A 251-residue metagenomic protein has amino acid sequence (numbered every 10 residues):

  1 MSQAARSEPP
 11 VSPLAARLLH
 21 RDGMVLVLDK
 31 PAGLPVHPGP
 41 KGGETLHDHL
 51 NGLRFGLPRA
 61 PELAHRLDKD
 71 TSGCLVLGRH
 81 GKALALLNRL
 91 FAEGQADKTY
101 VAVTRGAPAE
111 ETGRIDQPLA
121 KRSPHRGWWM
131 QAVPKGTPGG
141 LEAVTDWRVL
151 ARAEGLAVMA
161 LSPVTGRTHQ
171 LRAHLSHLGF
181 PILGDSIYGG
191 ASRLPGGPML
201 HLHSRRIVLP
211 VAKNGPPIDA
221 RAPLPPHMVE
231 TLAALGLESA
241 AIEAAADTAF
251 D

Functional and structural regions predicted by a protein language model:
M1-V144, R152-A153, H201, R221-D251: RNA pseudouridine synthases
G81, V164-T165: Loop/turn elements at beta-strand to alpha-helix junctions within RNA-recognition modules
L87, R167-L175: Short beta-strand segments enriched for Tyr within beta-sheet-rich domains, predominantly fibronectin type III
P138, L175-D219, I242-E243, A249-D251: Phosphate/ribose-recognition catalytic cores of enzymes acting on nucleotide-derived substrates
W147: Long C-terminal interaction/binding lobes of large macromolecular proteins
L150, S162, P210-A212: A generic structural motif
E154, M159-S162: Short histidine-centered loop motifs in beta-beta connectors
